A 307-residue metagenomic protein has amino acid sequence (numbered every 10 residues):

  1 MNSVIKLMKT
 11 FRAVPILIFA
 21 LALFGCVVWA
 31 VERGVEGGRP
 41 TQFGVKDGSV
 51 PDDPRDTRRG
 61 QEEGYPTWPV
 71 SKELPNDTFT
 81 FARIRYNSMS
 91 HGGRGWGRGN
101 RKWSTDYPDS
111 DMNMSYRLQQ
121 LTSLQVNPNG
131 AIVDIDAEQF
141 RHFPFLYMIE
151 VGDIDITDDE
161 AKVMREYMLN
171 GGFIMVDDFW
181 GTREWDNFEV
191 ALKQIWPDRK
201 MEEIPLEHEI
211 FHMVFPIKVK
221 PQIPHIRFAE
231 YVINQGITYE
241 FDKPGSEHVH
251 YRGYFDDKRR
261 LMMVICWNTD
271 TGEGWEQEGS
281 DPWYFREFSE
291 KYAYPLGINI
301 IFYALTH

Functional and structural regions predicted by a protein language model:
M1-T10: N-terminal secretory signal peptides that target proteins for export/translocation
P15-C26: Bacterial N-terminal signal peptides
V28-F145, I149-G152, D270-E273, Q277-H307: Aromatic-Pro/Gly-enriched surface loop or interdomain linker that acts as a lid/target-recognition segment
R39-T41, P51-Q61, G93, E184-Q277 (+1 more regions): An acidic, glycine-rich "communication" segment
F81, F145-W185: Short alpha-beta junction capping motif
I84-N87, M148-V151, D177-W180, I204-E207 (+1 more regions): Active-site-proximal beta-strand/loop segments in catalytic clefts of secreted hydrolases
D111-S115, A161, R165, W185-E189 (+1 more regions): Extracytoplasmic/secreted envelope proteins and their assembly/folding machinery, especially bacterial periplasmic
L124-D134, V176-G181, R199-E207: Surface-exposed patches in mature extracellular/periplasmic domains of secreted proteins
